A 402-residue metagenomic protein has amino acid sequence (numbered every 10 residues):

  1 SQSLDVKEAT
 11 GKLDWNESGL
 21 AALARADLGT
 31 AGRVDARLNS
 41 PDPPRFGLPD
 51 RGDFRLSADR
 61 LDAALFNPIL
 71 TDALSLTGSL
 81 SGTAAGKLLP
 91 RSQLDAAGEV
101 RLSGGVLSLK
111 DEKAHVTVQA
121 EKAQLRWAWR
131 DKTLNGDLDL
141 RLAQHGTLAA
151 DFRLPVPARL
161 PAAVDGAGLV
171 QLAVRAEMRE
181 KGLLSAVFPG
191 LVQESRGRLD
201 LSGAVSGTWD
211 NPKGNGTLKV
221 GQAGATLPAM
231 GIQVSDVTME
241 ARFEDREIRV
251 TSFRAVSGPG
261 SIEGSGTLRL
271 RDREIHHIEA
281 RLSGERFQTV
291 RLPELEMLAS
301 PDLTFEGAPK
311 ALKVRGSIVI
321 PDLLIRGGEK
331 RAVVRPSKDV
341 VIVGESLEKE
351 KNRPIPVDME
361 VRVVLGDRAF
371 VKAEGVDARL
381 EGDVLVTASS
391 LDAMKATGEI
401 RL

Functional and structural regions predicted by a protein language model:
S1-L402: Interface amphipathic segments
